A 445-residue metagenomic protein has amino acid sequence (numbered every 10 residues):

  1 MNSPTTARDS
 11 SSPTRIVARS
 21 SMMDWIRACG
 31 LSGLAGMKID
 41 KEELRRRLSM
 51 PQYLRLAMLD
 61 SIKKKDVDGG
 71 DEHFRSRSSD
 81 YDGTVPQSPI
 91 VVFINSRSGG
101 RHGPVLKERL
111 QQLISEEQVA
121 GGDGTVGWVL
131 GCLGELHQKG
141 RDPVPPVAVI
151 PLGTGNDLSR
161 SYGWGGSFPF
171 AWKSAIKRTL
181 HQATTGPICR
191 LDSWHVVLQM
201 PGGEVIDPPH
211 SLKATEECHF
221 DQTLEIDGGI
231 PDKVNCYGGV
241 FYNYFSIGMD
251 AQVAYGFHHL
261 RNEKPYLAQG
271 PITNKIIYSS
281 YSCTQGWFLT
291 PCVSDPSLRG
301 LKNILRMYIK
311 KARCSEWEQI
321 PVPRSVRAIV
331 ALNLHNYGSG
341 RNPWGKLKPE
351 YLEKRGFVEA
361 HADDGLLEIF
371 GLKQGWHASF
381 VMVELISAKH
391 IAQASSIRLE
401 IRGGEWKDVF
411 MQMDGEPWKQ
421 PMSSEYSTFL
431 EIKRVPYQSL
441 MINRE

Functional and structural regions predicted by a protein language model:
N2-E42, R47-S79, V85-Q87, V91-F93 (+4 more regions): Catalytic core of DAGKc-family lipid kinases
H102-L106, V129-G131, S159-R160, Y255 (+4 more regions): Short, glycine/acidic-enriched capping/hinge loops at junctions between secondary-structure elements
E108-Q111, G134-E135, H258-H259, G345-P349 (+2 more regions): Short, solvent-exposed amphipathic alpha-helical segments in soluble enzyme and RNA/protein-processing domains
D207, H377-F380, D408: Short, conserved charged micro-motifs
K302-I304, V326, D364-L367, A394-S396 (+2 more regions): Active-site lining segments that contact anionic ligands and/or coordinate catalytic metals
P323-M382, K389-S395: Internal helical hairpin/lid segments
Q374, S387, E405-K407: Pol beta-like nucleotidyltransferase catalytic core
S395-E445: Generic C-terminus detector
